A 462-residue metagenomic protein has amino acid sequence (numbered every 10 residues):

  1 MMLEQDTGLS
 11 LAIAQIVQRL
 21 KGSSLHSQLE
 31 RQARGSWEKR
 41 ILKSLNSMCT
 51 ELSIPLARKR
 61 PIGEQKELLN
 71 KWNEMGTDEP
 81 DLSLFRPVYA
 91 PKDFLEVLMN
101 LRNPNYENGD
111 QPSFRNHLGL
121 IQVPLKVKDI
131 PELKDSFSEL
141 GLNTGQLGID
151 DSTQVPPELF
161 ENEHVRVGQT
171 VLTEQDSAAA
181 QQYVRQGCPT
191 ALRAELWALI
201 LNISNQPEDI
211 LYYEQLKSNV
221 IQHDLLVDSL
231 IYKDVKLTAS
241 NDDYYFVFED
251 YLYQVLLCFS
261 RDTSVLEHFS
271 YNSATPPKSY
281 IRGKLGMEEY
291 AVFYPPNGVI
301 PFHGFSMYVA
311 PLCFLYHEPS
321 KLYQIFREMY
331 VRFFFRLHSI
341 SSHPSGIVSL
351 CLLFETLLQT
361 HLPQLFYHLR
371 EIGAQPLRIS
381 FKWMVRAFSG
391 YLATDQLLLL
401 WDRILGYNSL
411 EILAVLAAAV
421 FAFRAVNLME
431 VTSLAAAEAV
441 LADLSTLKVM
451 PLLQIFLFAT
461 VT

Functional and structural regions predicted by a protein language model:
M1-D176, G283-M287, Y308: Eukaryotic extended interaction platforms
Q5, L9-A12, K21, L25 (+30 more regions): Alpha-helical interaction elements in eukaryotic regulators
I16-R19, K71, V97, H117 (+14 more regions): Alpha-helical recognition domains of nuclear gene-regulatory proteins
Q32-A33, I62, F85, R115 (+7 more regions): Short amphipathic alpha-helical segments embedded in low-complexity Lys/Glu-rich regions
I130, E139-F160, R166, V171-E174 (+4 more regions): Extended, Lys/Glu/Leu-rich amphipathic alpha-helical scaffolds
L142, V155-L352, L362: Alpha-helical repeat/alpha-solenoid scaffolds of the HEAT/ARM/MIF4G superfamily and closely related elongated all-alpha
A194-L199, N297, P301, K382-W383 (+1 more regions): Hydrophobic/aromatic-rich, well-ordered segments within soluble, folded domains that form packed cores
Q254-L257, Y290, S306-F314, Q324-E328 (+5 more regions): Contiguous, well-ordered alpha-helical segments that form the cores/surfaces of helical PPI scaffolds
